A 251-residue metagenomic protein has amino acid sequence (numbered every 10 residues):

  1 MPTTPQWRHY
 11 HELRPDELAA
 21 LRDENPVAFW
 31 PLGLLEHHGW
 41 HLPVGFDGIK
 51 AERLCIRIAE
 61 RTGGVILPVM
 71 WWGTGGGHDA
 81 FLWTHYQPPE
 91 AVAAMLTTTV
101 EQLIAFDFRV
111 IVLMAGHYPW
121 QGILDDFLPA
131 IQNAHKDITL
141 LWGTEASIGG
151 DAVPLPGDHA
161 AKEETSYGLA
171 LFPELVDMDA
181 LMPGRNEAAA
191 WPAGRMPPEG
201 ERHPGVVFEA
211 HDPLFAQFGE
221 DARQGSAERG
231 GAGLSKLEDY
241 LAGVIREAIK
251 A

Functional and structural regions predicted by a protein language model:
M1-V112, G116-A251: Extended, histidine- and acidic-residue-enriched regions that form the cofactor-binding/catalytic faces
